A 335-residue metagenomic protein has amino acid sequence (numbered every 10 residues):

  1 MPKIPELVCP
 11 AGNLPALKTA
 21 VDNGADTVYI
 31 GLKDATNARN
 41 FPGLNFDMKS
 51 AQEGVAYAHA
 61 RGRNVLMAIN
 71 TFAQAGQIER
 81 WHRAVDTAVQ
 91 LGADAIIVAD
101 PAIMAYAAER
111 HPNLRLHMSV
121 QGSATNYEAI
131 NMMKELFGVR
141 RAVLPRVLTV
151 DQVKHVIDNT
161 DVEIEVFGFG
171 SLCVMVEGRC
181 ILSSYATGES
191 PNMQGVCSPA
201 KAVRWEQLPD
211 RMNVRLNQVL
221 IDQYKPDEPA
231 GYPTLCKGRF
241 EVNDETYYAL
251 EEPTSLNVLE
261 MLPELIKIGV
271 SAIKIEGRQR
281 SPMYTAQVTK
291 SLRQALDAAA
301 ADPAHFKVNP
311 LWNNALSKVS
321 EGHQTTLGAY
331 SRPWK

Functional and structural regions predicted by a protein language model:
P2-A124, V143, D151-A272, R278-K335: Active-site pocket-lining/capping segments in soluble small-molecule metabolic enzymes
N126-A129: Conserved nucleotide-cofactor-binding alpha/beta core module
R146: Cys/His-rich Zn2+-binding cysteine-cluster or related metal-binding knuckle/ribbon modules and their
